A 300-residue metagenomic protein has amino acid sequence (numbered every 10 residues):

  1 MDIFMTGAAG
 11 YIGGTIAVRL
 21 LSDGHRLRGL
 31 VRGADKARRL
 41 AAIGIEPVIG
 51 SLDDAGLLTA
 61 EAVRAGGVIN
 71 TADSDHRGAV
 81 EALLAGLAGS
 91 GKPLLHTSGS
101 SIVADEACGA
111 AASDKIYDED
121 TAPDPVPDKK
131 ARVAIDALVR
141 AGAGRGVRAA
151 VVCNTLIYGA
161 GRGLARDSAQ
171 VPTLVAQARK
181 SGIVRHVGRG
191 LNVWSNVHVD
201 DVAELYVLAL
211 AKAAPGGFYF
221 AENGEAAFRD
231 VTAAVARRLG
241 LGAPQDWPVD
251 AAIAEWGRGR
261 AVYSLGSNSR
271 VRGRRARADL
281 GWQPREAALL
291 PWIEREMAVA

Functional and structural regions predicted by a protein language model:
D2-D23: N-terminal Rossmann NAD(P)H-binding glycine-rich loop of SDR-like oxidoreductase domains
G14, L30-A88: NAD(P)H-binding glycine-rich loop region in Rossmannoid oxidoreductase-like domains and their noncatalytic homologs
R26, E81-A134, A150: Conserved Rossmann-fold NAD(P)-dependent oxidoreductase catalytic core, especially the SDR/UDP-sugar
A137-G161: Conserved beta-loop-beta element that borders a ligand/cofactor-binding pocket
G159-P172, L208-Y219: Glycine/proline-rich active-site loop of Rossmann-fold NAD(P)-dependent oxidoreductases
T173-V197, L205: A conserved pocket-lining segment of Rossmann-fold NAD(P)-dependent short-chain dehydrogenase/reductase
L205-R260: Mid/C-terminal beta-alpha module of Rossmann-like enzyme folds, strongest in SDR-family dehydrogenases/epimerases
E286-A300: Amphipathic terminal alpha-helices
